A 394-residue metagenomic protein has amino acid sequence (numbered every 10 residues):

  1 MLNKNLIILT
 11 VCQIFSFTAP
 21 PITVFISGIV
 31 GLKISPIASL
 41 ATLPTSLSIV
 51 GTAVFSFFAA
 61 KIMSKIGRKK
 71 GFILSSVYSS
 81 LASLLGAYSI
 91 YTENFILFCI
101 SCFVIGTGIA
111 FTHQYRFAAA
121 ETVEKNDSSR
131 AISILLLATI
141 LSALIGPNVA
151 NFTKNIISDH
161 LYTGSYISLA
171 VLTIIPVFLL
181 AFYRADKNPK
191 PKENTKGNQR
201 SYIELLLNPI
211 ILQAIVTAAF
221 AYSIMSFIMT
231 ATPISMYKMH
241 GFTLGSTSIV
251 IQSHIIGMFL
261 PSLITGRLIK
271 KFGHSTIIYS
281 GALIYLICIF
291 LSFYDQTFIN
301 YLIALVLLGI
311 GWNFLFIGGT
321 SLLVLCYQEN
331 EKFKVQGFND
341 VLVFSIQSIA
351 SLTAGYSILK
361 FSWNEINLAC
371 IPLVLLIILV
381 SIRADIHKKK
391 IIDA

Functional and structural regions predicted by a protein language model:
M1-N3, A185-I215: Juxtamembrane intracellular "pre-TM" segments in multi-pass secondary transporters
I26-A38, T230-S246: Short amphipathic helix-loop junctions that connect adjacent transmembrane helices in Major Facilitator Superfamily/SLC
S27, I109-E124, F314-Y327: Intracellular juxtamembrane helix-capping segments at the cytosolic ends of symmetry-related transmembrane helices
F55-R68, L260-H274, I358: Helix-to-loop junctions at the C-terminal end of transmembrane segments in multipass secondary transporters
V77-T92, I284-Q296: C-terminal ends and interior cores of transmembrane alpha-helices in multi-pass membrane transporters/permeases
E93-L97, K125, I134-A181: Helix-loop-helix hairpin linking two adjacent transmembrane segments in secondary transporters
S101-L137: Cytoplasmic helix-loop-helix junction between adjacent transmembrane helices in 12-TM secondary transporters
A170-P191, V380-D385: C-terminal membrane-cytosol helix-exit motif in multi-pass small-molecule transporters
